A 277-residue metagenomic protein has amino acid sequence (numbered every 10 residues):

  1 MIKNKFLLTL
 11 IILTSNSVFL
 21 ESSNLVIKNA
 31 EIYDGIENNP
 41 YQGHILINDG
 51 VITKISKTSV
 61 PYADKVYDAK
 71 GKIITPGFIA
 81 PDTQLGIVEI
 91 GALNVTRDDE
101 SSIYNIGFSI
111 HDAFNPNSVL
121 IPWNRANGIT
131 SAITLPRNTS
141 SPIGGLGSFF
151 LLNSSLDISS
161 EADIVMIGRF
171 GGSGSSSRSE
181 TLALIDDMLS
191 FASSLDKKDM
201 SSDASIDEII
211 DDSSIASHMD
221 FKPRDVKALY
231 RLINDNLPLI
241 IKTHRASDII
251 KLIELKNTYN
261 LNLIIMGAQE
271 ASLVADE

Functional and structural regions predicted by a protein language model:
M1-I2: N-terminal secretory signal peptides that target proteins for export/translocation
K5-T14: Sec-dependent N-terminal signal peptides
L20-S22: Boundary at the C-terminal end of the N-terminal hydrophobic targeting segment
L25-I27, P61-H111, A126: Replace "His-x-His-based motif
I32, I36-T75: Histidine-rich, glycine-flanked metal-binding segment
S101-S140: Long, well-ordered early-domain segments
A126-L263: Polyanionic/metal-chelating signatures
N257-E277: Extended hydrophobic/aromatic segments used for targeting, binding, or gating
